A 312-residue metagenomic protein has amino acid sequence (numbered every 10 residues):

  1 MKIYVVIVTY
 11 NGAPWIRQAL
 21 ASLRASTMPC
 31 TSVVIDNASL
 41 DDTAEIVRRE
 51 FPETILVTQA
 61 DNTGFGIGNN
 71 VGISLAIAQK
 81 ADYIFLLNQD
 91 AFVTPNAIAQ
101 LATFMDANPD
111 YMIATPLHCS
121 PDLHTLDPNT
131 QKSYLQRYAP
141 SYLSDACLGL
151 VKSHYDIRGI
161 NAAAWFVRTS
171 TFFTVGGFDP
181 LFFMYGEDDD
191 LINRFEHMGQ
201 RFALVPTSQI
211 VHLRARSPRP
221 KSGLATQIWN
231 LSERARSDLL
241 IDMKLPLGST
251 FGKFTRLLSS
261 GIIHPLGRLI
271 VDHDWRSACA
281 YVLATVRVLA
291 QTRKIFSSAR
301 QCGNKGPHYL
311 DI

Functional and structural regions predicted by a protein language model:
A21-C30: Short, acidic, metal-binding catalytic loop of nucleotide-sugar glycosyltransferases
S22, D36-E45, D61, A91: A conserved acidic beta->alpha catalytic loop
Q59-Q79: Glycine-rich, basic loop-to-helix element that forms the pyrophosphate-binding segment of sugar-nucleotide handling
A81-F92: Short beta-strand-to-loop acidic/aromatic patch adjacent to the donor-nucleotide binding site
T94-N129: Conserved donor NDP-sugar-binding/catalytic core segment of glycosyltransferases
Y134-I157: Short, flexible, basic/aromatic active-site loop/helix in glycosyltransferases
G159-V167, T171-G176, L181-Q209: A short, conserved alpha-helix in the catalytic core of glycosyltransferases
W229-E233, P246-I312: Non-catalytic, C-terminal membrane-associated alpha-helical segments of glycosyltransferases
